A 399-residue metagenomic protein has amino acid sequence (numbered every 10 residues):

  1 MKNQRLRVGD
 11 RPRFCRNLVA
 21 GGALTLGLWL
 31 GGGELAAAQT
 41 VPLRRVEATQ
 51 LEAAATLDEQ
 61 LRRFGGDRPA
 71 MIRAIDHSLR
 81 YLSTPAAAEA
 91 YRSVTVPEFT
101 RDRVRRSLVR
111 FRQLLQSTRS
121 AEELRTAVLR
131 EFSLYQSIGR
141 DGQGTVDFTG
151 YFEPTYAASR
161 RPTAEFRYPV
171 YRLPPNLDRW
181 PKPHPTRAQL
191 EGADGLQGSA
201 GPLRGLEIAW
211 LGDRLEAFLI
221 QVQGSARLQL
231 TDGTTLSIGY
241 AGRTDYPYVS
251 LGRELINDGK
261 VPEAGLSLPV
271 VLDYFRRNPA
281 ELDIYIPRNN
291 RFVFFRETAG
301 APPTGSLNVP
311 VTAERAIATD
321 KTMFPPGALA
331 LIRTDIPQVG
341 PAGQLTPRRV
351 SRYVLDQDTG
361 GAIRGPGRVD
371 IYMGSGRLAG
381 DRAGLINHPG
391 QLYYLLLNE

Functional and structural regions predicted by a protein language model:
M1-R13: N-terminal secretory signal peptides that target proteins for export/translocation
R13-R16, A20, M71, R349: Generic alpha-helix initiation/capping and coil-helix boundary signal
F14, W29, T359: Conserved, single-site charged/polar hotspot
N17-G31: Bacterial N-terminal signal peptides
G33-L35, I72, T149, F324 (+1 more regions): A generic alpha-helix preference that emphasizes hydrophobic side chains
A36-T40: Boundary at the C-terminal end of the N-terminal hydrophobic targeting segment
V41-A299, G305-V309: Secretory/export targeting leaders with adjacent low-complexity proregions
A299-E399: C-terminal soluble interaction/assembly domains
